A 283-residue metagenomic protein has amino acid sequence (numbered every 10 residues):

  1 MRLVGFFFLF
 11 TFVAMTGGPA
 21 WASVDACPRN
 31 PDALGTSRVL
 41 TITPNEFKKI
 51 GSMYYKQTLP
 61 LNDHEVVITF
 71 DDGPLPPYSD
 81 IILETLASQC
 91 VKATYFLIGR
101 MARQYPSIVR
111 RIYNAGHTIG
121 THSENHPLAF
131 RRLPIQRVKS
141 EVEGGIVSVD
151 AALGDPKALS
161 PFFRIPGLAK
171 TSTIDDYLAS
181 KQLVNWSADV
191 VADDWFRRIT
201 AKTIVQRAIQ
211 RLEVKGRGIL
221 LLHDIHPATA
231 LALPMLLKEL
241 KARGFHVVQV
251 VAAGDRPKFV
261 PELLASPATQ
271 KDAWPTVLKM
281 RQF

Functional and structural regions predicted by a protein language model:
M1-V67, E84-A93, K215-F283: Terminal accessory/targeting
R29-R137, E141-D155, L159-S160, M235 (+3 more regions): Active-site beta->alpha N-cap acidic-glycine motif
N45-E46, Y78, P127-G154, A169-G216: Alpha-helical scaffold elements lining the catalytic groove of polysaccharide deacetylases
Q104, T173, A232: Phosphate- and divalent-cation-binding pockets in alpha/beta enzyme and binding domains that engage nucleotide-derived
T118-N125, L168, L222-I225: Histidine-centered catalytic micro-motifs
A158-F162, R217-G218: Residue-level recognition of the N-termini of beta-strands and the immediately preceding loop/turn
